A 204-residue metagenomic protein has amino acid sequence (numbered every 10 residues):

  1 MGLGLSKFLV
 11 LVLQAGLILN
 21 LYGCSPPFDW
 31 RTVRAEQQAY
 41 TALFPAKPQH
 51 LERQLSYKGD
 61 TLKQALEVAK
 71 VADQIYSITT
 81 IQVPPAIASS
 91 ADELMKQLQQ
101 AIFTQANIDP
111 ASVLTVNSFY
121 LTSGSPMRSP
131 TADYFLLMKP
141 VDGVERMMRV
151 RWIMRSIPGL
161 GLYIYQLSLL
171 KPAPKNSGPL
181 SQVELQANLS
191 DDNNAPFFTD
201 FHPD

Functional and structural regions predicted by a protein language model:
M1-A15: Bacterial N-terminal signal peptides that target proteins for export
N20-G23: C-terminal motif of bacterial Sec signal peptides marking the signal peptidase cleavage site
S25-P27: Bacterial signal peptide processing site
T32-Q54: Post-signal peptide N-terminal segment of mature Sec-exported envelope proteins
K47-L66, Q99-L160: Signature of long, low-cysteine stretches enriched in small and polar/charged residues
P48, L94-A106, G159-D204: Surface-exposed amphipathic alpha-helical segments
Q49-L94: Secretory pathway targeting signatures of secreted, lumenal, and periplasmic proteins
K70-Q74, R146-K175: A short, solvent-exposed beta-edge/loop patch
